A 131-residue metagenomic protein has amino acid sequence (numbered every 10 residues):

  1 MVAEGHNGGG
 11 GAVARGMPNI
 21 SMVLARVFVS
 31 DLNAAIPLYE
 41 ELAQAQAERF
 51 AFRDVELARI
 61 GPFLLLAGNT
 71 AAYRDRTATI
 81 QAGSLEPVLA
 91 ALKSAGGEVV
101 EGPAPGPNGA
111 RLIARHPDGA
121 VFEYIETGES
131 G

Functional and structural regions predicted by a protein language model:
V2-I36, R76-A78, G128-G131: N-terminal beta-strand motif that seeds the catalytic metal site of vicinal oxygen chelate
G5, Q44-R76, V121-G128: Conserved short beta-strand elements that form part of the metal-binding/catalytic scaffold of enzyme active sites
R15-M22, R26-L64: Core segments of cupin and vicinal oxygen chelate
S21-S30, N69-A95, A110-H116, A120: Vicinal oxygen chelate
A43-Q46, A95-V100: A common structural junction motif
L65-L66, E98-G102: A short linear hydrophobic-aromatic micro-motif
P105-N108: C-terminal structural segments of small proteins and small subunits
